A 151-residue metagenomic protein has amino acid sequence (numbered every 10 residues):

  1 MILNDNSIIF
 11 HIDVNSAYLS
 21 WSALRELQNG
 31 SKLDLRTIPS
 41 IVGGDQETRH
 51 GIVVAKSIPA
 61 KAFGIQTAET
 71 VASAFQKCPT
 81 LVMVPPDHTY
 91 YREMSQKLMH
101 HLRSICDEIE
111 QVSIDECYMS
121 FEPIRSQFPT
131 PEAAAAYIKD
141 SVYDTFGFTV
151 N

Functional and structural regions predicted by a protein language model:
M1-N151: Gly/Gly-Pro- and Ser/Thr-rich, intrinsically disordered tail segments characteristic of DNA damage-repair and tolerance
